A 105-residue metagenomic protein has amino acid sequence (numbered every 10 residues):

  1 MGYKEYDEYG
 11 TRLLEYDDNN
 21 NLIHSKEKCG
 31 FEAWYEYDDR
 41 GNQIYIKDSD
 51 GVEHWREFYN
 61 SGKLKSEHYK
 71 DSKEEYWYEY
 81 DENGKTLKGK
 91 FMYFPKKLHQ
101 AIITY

Functional and structural regions predicted by a protein language model:
M1-N21, E32-N42, E53-K63, E75-K85 (+2 more regions): Aromatic-rich beta-strand edge motifs centered on tyrosine
E5-D7, K26-K28, Y69: Sterically constrained small-residue positions within well-ordered secondary structures of folded domains
S25-K26, I46-K47, E67, K90: Tandem-repeat architecture and repeat-register "anchor" residues
C29, D50, D71, Y93-F94: A generic structural motif
